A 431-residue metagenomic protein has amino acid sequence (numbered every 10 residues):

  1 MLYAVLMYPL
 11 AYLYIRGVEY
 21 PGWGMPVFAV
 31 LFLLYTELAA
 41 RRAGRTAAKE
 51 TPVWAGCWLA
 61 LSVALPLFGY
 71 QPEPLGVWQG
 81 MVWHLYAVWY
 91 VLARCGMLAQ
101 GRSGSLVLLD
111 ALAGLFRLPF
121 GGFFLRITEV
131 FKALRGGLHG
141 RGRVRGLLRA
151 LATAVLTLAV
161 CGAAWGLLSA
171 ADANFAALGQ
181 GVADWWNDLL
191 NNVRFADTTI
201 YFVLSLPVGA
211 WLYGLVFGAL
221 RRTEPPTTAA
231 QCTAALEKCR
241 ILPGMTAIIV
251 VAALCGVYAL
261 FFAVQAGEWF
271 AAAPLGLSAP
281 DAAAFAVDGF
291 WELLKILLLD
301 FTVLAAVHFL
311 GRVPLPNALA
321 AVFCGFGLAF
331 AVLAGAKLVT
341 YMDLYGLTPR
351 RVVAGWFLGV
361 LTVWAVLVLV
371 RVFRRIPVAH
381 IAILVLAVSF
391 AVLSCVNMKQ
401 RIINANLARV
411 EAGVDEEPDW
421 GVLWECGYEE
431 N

Functional and structural regions predicted by a protein language model:
I15-A177, I200-T223: Transmembrane-helix bundle segments that line or gate the permeation/cavity pathway in multi-pass membrane proteins
Q79-H84, F195-K238, A247, L254-A259 (+6 more regions): Terminal, non-globular segments
R145-L151, L242, V313-A318, F373-L386: Membrane-interfacial entry segments at the cytosolic side of transmembrane helices
G166-A183, L260-L277, V332-T340: Membrane-helix interface motif
W186-V203, S278-L298, L347-F357: Short aromatic-rich membrane-water interface segments that cap or initiate transmembrane helices in multi-pass membrane
C255, I376-K399: Internal/C-terminal transmembrane anchor helices
V322-R371: Membrane-embedded alpha-helical segments of integral membrane proteins
A391-E416: Hydrophobic alpha-helical transmembrane segments in integral membrane proteins
